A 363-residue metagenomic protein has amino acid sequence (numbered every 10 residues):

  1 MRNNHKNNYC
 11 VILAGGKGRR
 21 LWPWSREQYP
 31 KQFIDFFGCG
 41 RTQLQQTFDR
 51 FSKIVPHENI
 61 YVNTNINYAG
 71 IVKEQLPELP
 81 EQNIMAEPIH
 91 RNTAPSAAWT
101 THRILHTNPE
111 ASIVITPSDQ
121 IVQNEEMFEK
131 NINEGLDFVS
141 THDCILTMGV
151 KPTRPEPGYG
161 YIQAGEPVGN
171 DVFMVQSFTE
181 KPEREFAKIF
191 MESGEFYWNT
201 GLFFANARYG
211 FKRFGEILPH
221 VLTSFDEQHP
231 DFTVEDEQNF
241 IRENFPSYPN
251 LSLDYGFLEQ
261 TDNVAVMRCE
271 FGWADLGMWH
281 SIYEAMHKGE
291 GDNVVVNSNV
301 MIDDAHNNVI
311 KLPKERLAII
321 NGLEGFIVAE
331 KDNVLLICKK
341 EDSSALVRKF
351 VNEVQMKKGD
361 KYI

Functional and structural regions predicted by a protein language model:
M1-I12, R20-E27, G38-P117, Q123-M127 (+3 more regions): Conserved N-terminal catalytic core of the sugar/cofactor nucleotidyltransferase
R2-N7, R208-Y209, F214-I363: Left-handed beta-helix
I12-A14, N63, V114-P117, T147-K151 (+3 more regions): Short beta-strand segments
L44, T100, D119, I162 (+3 more regions): Residue-level signal for inorganic ion chemistry
I113, E195, L202-F203, A274 (+2 more regions): A residue-level structural signature of the nucleotidyltransferase/glycosyltransferase Rossmann-like core
E125-F245, A265, K340: Conserved core of the sugar-phosphate nucleotidyltransferase
